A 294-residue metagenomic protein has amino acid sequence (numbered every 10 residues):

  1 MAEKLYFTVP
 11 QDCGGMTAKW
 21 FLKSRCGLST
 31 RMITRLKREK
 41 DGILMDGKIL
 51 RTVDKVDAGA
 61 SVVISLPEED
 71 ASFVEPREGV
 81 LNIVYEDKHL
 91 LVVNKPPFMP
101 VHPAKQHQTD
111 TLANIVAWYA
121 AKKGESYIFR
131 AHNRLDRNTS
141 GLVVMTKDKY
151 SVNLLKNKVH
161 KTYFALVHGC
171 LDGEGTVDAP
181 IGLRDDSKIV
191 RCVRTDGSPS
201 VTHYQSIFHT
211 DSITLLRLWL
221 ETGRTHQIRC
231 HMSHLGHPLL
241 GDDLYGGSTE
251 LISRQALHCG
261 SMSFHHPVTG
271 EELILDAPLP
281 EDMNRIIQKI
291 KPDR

Functional and structural regions predicted by a protein language model:
M1-R294: RNA pseudouridine synthases
